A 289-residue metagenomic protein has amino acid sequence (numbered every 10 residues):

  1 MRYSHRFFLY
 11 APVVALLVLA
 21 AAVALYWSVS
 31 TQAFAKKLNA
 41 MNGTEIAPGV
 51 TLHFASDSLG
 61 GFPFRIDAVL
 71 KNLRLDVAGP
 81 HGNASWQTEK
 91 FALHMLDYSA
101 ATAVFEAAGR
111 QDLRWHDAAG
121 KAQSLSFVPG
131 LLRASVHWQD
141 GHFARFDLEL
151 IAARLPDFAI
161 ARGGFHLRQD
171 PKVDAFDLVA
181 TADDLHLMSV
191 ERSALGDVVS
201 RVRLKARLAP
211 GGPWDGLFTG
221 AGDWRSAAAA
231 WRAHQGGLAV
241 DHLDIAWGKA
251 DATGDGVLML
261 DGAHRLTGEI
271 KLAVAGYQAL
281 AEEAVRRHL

Functional and structural regions predicted by a protein language model:
R2-N39: N-terminal type II signal-anchor transmembrane helix that functions as the membrane-insertion/stop-transfer segment
A40-T44: Perimembrane loop-to-helix junctions flanking transmembrane segments
E45, R154, H166, P171 (+5 more regions): Polar alpha-helical coiled-coil and adjacent low-complexity
I46-V173, D183, L243: N-terminal beta-strand/beta-hairpin edge segment
S56-L59, T88-Y98, A122-G141, I160-V173 (+4 more regions): Extended lipid/amphipathic-ligand handling interfaces
W231-L289: Intrinsically disordered, low-complexity segments enriched in Gly and acidic/Ser/Thr residues that form flexible
